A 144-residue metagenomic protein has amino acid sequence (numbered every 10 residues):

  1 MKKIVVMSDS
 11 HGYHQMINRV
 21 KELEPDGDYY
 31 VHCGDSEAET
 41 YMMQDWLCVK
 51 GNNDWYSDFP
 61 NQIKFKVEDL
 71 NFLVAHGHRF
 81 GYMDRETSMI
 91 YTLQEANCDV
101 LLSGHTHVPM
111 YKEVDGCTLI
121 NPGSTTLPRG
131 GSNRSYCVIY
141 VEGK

Functional and structural regions predicted by a protein language model:
K2-D69: Core catalytic region of metal-dependent phosphoesterases/phosphodiesterases, especially metallo-beta-lactamase-like
K3-H11, N71-H78, T118-G123: Active-site-proximal beta-strand elements of phosphoester/diester hydrolases
H11-M16, E37-Y41, N53-D58, F80-D84 (+2 more regions): Active-site environment of divalent metal-dependent phosphoester hydrolases
M16-N18, V67-E68, E95-N97, I120-K144: Binuclear metal-dependent phosphoesterase catalytic core
G27-Y30, A96-V108: A short, flexible low-complexity segment enriched in Lys/Arg and Gly/Pro that occurs in N-terminal basic tails
W46-C48, L101, L119-N121: Conserved beta-strand scaffold positions in the cores of enzyme catalytic domains, especially in NTP/NDP-utilizing
V49-N52, Y56-N97: Helix-adjacent hinge/juxtasegments
I63, M110-K112, S135-I139: Short beta-strand scaffold segments in enzyme catalytic cores
